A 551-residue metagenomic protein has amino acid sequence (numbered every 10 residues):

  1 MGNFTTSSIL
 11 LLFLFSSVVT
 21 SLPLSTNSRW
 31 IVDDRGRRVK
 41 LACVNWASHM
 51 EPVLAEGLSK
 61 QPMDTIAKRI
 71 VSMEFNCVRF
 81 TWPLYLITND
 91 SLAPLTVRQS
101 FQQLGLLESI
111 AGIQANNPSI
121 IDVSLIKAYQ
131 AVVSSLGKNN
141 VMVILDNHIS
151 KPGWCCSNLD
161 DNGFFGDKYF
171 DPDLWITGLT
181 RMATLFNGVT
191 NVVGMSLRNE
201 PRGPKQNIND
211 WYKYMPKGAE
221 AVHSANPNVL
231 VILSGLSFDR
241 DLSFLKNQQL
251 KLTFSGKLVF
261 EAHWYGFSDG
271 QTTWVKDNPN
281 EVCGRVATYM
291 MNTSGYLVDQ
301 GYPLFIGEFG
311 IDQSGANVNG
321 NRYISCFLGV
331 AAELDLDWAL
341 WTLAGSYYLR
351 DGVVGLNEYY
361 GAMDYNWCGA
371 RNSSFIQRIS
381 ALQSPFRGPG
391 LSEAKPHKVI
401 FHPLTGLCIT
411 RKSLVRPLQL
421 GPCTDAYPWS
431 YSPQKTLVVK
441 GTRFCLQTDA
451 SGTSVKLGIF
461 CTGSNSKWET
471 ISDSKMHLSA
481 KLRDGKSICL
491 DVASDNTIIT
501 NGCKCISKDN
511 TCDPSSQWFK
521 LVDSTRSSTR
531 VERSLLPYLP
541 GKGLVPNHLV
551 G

Functional and structural regions predicted by a protein language model:
N3-S21: Cleavable N-terminal signal peptides of Sec/SRP-targeted secreted and luminal proteins
T26-L230, G235-N247, M363: Active-site mouth of glycoside hydrolases
R35, V39-A42, A47-S48, V53-P62 (+20 more regions): Mature, structured extracellular domains of secreted fungal proteins
I176, V193, P201-N319, L334 (+2 more regions): Noncatalytic carbohydrate-binding groove/subsite architecture in carbohydrate-active enzymes
G310-S314, G345-Y347, D495-T497: Short Gly/Pro-enriched loop/turn and capping motifs at secondary-structure junctions
A316-G406, P514, W518-G551: Aromatic-rich peripheral "rim/lid" segments of glycoside hydrolase catalytic domains that contact and position glycan
P385-G551: Lectin-like carbohydrate-binding module/patch detector with strong preference for beta-trefoil
